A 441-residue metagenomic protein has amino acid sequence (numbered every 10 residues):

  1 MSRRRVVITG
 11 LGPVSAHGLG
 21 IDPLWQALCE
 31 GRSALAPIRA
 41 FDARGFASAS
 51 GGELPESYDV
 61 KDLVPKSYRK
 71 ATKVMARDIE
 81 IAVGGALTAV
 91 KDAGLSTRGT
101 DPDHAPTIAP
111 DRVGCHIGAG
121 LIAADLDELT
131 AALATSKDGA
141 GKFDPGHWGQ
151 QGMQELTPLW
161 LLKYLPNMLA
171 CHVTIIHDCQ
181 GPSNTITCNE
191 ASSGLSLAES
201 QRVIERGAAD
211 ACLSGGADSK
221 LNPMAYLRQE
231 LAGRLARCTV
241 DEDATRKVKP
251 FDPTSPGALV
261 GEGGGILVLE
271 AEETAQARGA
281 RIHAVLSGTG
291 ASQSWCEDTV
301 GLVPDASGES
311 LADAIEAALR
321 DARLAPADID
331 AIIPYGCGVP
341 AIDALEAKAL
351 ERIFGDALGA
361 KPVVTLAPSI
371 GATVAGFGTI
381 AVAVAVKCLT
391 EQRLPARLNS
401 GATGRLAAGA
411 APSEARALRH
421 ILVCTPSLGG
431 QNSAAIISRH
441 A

Functional and structural regions predicted by a protein language model:
M1-A71, A93, E273-V285, A383-L398 (+1 more regions): ACP-dependent fatty acid/polyketide chain-elongation machinery
R5-T9, A36, V240-L324, D330-A331: Condensing-enzyme catalytic core mediating Claisen C-C bond formation in acyl metabolism
I8, C29-H177, G181-S183, A217-Y226 (+1 more regions): Conserved beta-ketoacyl condensing-enzyme motif
R39, D210-P256, T289-A306, P334-A344 (+1 more regions): Acyl-CoA/ACP chain-elongation machinery
D42, V74-E80, I108-P110, W160-P166 (+4 more regions): Active-site nucleophile and cofactor-binding loops and adjacent substrate-binding regions of central metabolic enzymes
A82-G94, A271, D305-R323, K348-A349 (+2 more regions): Short, well-ordered amphipathic alpha-helical segments that serve as non-catalytic structural scaffolds within diverse
A82-S96, P166-A170, T174-H177, S183-D218 (+4 more regions): Active-site-proximal alpha-helical scaffold in enzymes
K137-L156, A198, R202, A217-Q276 (+3 more regions): Glycine-/small-residue-rich "gating" segment that lines the acyl/pantetheine channel and substrate pocket
